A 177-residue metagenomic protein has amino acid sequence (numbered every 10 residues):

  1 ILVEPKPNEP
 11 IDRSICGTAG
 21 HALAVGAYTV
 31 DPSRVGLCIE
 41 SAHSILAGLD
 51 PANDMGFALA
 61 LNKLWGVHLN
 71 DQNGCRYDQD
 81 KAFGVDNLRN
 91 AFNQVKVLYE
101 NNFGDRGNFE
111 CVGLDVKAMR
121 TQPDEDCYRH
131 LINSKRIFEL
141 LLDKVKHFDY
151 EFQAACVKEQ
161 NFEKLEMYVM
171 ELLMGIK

Functional and structural regions predicted by a protein language model:
I1-E9: Glycine/proline-rich, flexible active-site/cofactor-binding loop segments that harbor closely spaced acidic
R13-K177: Histidine-acidic metal/acid-base catalytic patches
